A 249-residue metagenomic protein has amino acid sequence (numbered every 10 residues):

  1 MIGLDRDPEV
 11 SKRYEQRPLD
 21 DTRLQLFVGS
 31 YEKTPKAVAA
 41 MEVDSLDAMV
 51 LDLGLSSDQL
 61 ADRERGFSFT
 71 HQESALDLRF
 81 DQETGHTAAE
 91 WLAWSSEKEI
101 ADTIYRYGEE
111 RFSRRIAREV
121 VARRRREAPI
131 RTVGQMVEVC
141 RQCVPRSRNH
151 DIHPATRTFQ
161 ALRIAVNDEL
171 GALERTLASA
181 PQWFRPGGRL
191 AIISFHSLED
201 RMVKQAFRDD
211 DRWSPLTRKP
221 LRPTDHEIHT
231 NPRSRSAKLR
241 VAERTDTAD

Functional and structural regions predicted by a protein language model:
M1-D249: S-adenosyl-L-methionine-dependent methyltransferase catalytic core, i.e., the SAM/SAH-binding region
